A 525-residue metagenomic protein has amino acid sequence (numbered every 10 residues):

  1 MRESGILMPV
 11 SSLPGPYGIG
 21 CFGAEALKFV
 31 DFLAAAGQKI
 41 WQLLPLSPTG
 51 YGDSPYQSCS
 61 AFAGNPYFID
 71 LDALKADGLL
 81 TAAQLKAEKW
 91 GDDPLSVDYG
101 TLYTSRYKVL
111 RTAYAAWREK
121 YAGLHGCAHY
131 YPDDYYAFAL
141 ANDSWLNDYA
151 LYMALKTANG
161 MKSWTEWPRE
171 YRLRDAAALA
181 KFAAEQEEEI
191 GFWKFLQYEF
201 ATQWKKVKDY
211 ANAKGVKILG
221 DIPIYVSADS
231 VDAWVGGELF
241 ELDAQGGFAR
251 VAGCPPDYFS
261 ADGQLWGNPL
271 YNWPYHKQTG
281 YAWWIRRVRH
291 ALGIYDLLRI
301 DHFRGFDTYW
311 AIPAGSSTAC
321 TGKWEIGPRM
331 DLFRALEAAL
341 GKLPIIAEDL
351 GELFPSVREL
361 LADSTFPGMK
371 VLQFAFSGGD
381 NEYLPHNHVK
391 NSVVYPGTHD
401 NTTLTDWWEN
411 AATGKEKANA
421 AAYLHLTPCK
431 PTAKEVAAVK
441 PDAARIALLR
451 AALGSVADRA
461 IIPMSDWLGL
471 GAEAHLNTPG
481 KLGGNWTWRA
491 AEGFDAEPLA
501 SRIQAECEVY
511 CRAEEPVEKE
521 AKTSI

Functional and structural regions predicted by a protein language model:
M1-A82: Trp/Phe/Arg-rich N-terminal binding region typifying the photolyase-homology
P9, D53-Q197, A201, V226-I461 (+2 more regions): Alpha-amylase-like alpha-glycosidases and glucanotransferases acting on alpha-linked glucans and related
A34, W204-N212, E337, L361-A362: Surface-exposed amphipathic alpha-helices with a cationic face
A36, W41-P45, K217-P223, A291-G305: Short acidic catalytic loops
W193-V226: Conserved, well-ordered alpha-helix/loop/beta-strand core segments that scaffold catalytic motifs
G469-K519: Structured C-terminal cap/extension of enzyme domains
K522-I525: Acidic, low-complexity intrinsically disordered tails
